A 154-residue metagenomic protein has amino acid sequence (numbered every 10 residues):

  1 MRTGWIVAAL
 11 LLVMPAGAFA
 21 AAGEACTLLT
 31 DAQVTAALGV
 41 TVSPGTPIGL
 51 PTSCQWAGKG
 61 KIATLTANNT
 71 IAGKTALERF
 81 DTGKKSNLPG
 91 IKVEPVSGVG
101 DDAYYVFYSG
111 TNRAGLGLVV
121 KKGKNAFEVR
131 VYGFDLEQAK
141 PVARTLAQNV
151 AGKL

Functional and structural regions predicted by a protein language model:
M1-A8: Bacterial N-terminal signal peptides that target proteins for export
A9-L11, L65: Short N-terminal leader segment in a subset of presequences, especially plant chloroplast and some mitochondrial
L11-L12, L38: Generic leucine side-chain signal with a strong bias for well-ordered alpha-helical environments
V13-G17: N-terminal signal peptide c-region/cleavage motif recognized by signal peptidases
A18-A57, L88, K140-L154: N-terminal "mature-domain start" segment
A21, G90-L154: A short, solvent-exposed beta-edge/loop patch
A37-R113: Short, solvent-exposed recognition patches
